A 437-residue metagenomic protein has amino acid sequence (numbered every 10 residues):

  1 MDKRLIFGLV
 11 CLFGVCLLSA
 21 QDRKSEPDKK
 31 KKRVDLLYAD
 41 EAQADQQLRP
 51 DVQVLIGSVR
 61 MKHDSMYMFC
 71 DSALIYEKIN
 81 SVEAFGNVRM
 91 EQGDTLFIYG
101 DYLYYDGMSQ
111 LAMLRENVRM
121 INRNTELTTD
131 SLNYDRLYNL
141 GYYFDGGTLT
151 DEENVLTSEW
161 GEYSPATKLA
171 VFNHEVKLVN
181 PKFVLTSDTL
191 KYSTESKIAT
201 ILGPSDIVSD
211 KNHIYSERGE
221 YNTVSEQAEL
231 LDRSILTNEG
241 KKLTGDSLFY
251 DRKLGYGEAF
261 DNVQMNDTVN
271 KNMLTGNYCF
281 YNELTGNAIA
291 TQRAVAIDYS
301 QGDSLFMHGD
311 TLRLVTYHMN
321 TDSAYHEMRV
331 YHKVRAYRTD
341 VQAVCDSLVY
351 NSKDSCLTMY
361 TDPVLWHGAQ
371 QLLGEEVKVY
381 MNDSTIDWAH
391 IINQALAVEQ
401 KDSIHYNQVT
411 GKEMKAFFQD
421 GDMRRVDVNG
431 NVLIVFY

Functional and structural regions predicted by a protein language model:
M1-E26: Bacterial Sec-dependent N-terminal signal peptides
Q21-Y437: N-terminal amphipathic/hydrophobic interface segments
